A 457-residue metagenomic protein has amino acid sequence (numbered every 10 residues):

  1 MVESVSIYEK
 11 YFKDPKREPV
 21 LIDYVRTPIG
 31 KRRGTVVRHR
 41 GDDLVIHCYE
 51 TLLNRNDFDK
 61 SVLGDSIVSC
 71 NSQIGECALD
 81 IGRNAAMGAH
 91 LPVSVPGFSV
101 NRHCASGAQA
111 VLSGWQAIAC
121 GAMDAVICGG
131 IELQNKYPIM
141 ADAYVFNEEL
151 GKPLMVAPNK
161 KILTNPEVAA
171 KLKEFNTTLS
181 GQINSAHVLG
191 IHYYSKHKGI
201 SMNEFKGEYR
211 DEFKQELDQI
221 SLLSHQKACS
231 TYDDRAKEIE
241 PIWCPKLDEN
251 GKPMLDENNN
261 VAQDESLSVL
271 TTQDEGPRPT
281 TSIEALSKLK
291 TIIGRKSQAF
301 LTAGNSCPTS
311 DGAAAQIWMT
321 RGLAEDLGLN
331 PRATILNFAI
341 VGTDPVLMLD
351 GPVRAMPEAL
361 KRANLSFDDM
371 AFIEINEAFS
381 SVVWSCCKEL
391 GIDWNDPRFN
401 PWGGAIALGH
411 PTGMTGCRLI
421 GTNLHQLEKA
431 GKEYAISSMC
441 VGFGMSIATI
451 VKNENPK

Functional and structural regions predicted by a protein language model:
S4-Y11, R17-V20, R26-T27, V37-H47 (+3 more regions): N-terminal extracellular/periplasmic Venus flytrap/periplasmic-binding protein-like
Y8-Y11, R26-E50, N54, S72-G75 (+12 more regions): Active-site pocket-shaping loop/turn-to-helix segments
K13, G130-E132, Y137-I139, I183-V188 (+7 more regions): Conserved N-terminal phosphate-binding loop of PLP-dependent enzymes in the Aspartate aminotransferase
R38-V126, G130-M155, I239-T271, V346 (+1 more regions): Conserved beta-ketoacyl condensing-enzyme motif
E50-G64, H192-G199, K206, R210 (+3 more regions): Phosphate/pyrophosphate-binding loops at sites that engage ATP/ADP/AMP, CoA/4′-phosphopantetheine, polyphosphate
C70-A125, T177-N184, K198-I200, T280-P308 (+3 more regions): Conserved catalytic cysteine-centered active-site region of acyl-thioester-dependent Claisen-condensing enzymes
A125-E208: Flexible glycine-/small-residue-enriched beta->alpha junction loops that bind anionic phosphate/pyrophosphate groups
